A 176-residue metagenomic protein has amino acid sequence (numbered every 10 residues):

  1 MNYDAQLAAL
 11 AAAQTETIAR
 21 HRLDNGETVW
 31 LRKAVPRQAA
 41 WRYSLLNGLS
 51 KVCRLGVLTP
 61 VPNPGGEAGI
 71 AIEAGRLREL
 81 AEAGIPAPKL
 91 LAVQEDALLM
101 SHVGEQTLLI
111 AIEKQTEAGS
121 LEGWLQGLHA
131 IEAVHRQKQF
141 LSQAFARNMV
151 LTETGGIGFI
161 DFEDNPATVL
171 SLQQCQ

Functional and structural regions predicted by a protein language model:
M1-R22: Juxta-kinase regulatory segment immediately upstream of eukaryotic protein kinase catalytic domains
T17-A68: ATP-binding glycine-rich loop module of kinase domains
R20-G26, S101-H102, T152-E153: Active-site beta-strand termini and strand-to-loop segments that position acidic
K51-V52, P64-I70, A74, R78-A81 (+1 more regions): Conserved structural core of kinase catalytic domains
L80, I131-V134: Conserved hydrophobic alpha-helix
G104, A146, D164: Short, glycine/acidic-enriched loop or turn micro-motifs at the edges of active sites
R136-A146: Catalytic-loop of the protein kinase fold
T152, G158-Q176: C-lobe/activation-segment region of protein kinase-like
